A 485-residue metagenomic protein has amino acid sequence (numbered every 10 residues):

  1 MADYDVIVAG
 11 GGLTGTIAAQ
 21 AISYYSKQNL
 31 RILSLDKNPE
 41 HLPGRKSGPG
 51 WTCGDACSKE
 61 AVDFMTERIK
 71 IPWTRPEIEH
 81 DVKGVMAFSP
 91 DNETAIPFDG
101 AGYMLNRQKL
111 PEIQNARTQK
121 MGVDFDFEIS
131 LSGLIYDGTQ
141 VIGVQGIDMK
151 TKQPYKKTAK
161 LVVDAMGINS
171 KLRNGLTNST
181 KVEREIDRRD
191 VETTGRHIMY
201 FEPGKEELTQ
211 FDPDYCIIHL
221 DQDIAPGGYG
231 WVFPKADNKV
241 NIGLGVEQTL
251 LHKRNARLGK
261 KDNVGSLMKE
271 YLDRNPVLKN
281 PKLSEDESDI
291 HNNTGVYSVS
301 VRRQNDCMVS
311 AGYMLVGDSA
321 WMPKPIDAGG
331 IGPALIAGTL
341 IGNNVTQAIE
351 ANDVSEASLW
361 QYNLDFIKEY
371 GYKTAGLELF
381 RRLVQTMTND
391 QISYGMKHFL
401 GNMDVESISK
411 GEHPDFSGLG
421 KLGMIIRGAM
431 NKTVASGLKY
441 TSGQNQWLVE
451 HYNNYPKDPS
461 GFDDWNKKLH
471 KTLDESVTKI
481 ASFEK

Functional and structural regions predicted by a protein language model:
A2-L33: N-terminal Rossmann-like FAD-binding beta1-loop-alpha1 element of flavoenzymes
G11, A21-Y24, R117-P281: Predominantly flavin-linked oxidoreductase catalytic cores and closely associated redox partners
A21, Y25, N38-V85: N-terminal FAD cofactor-binding segment of flavoenzymes
C53-A56, E60, P97-R117, H197 (+1 more regions): Short beta-strand to alpha-helix junction loop
P90-R107, G143, G243-L251: Helix-loop-beta segment of a Rossmann-like dinucleotide-binding subdomain
P226-G230, V246-H252, A256-I341, E356 (+1 more regions): FAD/FMN-dependent oxidoreductases across multiple families
N343-I392: Active-site-proximal substrate-binding core of FAD-dependent oxidoreductases
Q385-K485: C-terminal auxiliary extensions adjacent to catalytic cores
